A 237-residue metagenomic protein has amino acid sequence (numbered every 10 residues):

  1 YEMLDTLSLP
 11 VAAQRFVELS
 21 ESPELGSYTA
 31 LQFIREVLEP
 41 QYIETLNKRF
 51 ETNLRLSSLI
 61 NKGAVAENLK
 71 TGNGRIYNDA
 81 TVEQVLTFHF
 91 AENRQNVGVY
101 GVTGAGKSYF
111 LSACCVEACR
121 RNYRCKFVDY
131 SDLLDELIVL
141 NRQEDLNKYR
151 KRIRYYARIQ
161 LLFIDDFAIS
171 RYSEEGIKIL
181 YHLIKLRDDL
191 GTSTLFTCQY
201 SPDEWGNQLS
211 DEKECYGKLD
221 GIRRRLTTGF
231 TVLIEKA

Functional and structural regions predicted by a protein language model:
D5-N61: Interdomain "pre-motor" coupling segment immediately N-terminal to P-loop NTPase/helicase cores
F16, L133-R154, F167-A237: Replace "adjacent to P-loop NTPase cores in ATP/GTP-dependent enzymes" with "adjacent to NTP-binding cores
G63-F88: N-terminal pre-Walker A segment at the start of P-loop NTPase domains
R94-F110: Walker A/P-loop nucleotide-binding motif
N96-G98, L161, S193-L195: Residue-level preference for the first positions of well-ordered beta-strands
C115-V128: Post-Walker A helix-loop "phosphate-sensing" segment adjacent to the P-loop in P-loop NTPases
K126-V128, R154, L162-I164: Hydrophobic positions in the central parallel beta-sheet of the AAA+
Y130, I159, D166-A168: Conserved Walker B
